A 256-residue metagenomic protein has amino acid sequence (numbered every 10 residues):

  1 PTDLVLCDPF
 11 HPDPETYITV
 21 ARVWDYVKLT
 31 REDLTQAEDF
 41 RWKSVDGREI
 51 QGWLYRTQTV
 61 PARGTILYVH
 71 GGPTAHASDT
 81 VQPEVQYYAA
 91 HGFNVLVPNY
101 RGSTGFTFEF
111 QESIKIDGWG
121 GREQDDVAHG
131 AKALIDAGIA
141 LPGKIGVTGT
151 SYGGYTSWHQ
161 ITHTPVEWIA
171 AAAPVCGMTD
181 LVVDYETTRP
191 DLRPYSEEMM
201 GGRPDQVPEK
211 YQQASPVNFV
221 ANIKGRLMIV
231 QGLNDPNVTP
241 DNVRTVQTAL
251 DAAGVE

Functional and structural regions predicted by a protein language model:
P1, H70, Q231: Histidine-centered active-site/metal-ligand motif
T2-C7: Structural motif
P9, G71, G177: Flexible loop residues that form catalytic and substrate-binding hotspots at small-molecule/glycan-binding clefts
P12-T16, A21-G143, T148-S151, T156 (+1 more regions): Cap/lid segment of the alpha/beta-hydrolase catalytic domain
P98-E256: Active-site-proximal cap/loop segments of hydrolase catalytic domains
